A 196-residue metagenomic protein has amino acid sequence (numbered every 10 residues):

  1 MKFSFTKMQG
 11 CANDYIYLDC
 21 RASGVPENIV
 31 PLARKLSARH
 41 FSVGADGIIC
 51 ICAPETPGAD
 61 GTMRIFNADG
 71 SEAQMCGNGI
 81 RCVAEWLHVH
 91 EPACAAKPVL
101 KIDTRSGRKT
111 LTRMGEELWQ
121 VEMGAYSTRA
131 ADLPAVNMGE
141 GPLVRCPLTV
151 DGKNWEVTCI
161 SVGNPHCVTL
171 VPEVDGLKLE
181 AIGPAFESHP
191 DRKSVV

Functional and structural regions predicted by a protein language model:
M1-E116, V168-V196: A glycine-rich beta-to-alpha transition motif near the start of alpha/beta enzyme domains, typified by
V99, D103-V171, D175-L179: ATP-dependent small-molecule kinase catalytic core of the GHMP/sugar-kinase superfamily and closely related
